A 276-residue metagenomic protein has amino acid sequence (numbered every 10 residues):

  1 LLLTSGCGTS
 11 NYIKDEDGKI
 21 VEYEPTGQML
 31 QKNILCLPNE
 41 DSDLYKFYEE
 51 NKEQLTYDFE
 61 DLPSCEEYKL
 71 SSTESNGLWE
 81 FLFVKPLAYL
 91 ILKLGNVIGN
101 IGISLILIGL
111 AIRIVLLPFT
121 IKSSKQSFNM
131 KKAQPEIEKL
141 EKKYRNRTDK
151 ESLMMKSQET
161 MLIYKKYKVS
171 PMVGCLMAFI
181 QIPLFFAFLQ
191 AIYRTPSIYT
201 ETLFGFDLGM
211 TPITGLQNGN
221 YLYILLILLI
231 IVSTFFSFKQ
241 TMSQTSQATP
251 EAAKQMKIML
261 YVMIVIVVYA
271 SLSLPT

Functional and structural regions predicted by a protein language model:
L2-T276: Helix-loop-helix
